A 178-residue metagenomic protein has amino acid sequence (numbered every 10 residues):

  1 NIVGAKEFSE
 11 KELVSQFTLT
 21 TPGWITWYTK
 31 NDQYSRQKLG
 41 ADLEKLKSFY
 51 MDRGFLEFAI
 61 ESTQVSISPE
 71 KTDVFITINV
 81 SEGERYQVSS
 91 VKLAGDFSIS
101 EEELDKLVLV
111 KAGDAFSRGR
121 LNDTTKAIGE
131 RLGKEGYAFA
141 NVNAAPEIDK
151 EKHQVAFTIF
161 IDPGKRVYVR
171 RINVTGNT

Functional and structural regions predicted by a protein language model:
N1-T178: Interaction-mediating elements
